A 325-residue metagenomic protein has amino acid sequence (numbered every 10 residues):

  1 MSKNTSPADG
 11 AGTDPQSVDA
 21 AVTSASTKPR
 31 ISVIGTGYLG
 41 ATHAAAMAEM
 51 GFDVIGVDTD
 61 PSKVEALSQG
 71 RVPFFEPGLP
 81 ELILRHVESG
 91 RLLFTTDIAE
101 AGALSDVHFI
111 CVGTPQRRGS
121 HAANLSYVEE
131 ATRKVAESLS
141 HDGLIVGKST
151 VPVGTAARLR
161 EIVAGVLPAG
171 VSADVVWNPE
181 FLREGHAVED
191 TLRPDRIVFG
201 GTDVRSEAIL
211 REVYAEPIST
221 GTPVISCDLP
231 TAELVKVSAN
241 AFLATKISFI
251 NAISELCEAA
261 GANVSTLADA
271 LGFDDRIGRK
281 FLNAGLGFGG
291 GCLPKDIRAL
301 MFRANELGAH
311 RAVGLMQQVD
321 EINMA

Functional and structural regions predicted by a protein language model:
S2-A325: Structural/interface elements that position substrates and couple domains in central-metabolism enzymes
